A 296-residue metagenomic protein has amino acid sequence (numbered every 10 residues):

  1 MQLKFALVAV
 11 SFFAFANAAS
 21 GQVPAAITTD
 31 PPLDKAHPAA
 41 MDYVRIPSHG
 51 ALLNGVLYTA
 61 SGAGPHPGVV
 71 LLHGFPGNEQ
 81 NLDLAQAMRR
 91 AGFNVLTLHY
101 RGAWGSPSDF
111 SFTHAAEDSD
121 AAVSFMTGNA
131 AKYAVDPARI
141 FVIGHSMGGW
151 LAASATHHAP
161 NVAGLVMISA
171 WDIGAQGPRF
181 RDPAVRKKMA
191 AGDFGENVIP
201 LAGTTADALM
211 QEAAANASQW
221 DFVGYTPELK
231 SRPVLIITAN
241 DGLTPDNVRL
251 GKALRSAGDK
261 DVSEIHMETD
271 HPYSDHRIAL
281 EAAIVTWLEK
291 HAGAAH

Functional and structural regions predicted by a protein language model:
V23-A25, H157-L209: Hydrolase active-site cap/lid region
V23-A63: N-terminal cap/lid segment of alpha/beta-hydrolase-fold proteins
H66, H73-G77: Active-site glycine-rich loops that stabilize anionic/oxyanionic intermediates across multiple enzyme folds
M88-G105: Conserved alpha/beta-hydrolase
F110-K132: Alpha/beta-hydrolase active-site loop
K132-S146: Alpha/beta-hydrolase fold nucleophile elbow
A206-R277: Serine-hydrolase catalytic core
R277-H296: Catalytic active-site module of serine/aspartate enzymes centered on a nucleophile-bearing elbow/loop
